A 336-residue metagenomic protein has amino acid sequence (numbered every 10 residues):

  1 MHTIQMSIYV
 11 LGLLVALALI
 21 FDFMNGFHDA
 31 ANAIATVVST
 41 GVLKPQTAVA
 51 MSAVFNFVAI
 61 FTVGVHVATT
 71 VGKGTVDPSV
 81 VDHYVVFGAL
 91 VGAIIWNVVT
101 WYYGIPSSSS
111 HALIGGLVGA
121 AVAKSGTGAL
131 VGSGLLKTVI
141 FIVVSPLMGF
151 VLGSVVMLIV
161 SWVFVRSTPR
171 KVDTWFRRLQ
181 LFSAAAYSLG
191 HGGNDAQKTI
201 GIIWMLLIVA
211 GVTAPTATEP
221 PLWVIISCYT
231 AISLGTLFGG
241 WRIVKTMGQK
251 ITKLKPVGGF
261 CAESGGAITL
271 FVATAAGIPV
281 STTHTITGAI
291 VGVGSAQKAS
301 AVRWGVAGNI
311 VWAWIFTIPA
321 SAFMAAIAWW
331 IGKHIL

Functional and structural regions predicted by a protein language model:
M1-L336: Multi-pass alpha-helical transmembrane bundle typical of ion/small-solute transporters and intramembrane aspartyl
